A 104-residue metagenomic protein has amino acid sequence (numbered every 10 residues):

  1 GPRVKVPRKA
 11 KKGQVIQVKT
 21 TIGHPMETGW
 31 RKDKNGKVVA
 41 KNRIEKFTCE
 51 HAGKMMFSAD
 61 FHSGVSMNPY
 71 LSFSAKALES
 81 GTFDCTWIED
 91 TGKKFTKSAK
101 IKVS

Functional and structural regions predicted by a protein language model:
P2-F61, S66: Contiguous segments within soluble domain cores/interaction surfaces
V15, L78-T82: Extracellular Ig-like/FN3 beta-sandwich strand-entry sites
P69-F73: Short strand-edge motifs at loop-to-beta-strand transitions and within beta-strands of extracellular beta-rich domains
G81-E89: Short, aromatic- and glycine-rich surface loops/edge beta-strands on solvent-exposed regions
I88-K97: Short acidic/polar inter-strand loop motif in beta-rich domains
K100-S104: Short beta-strand edge segments in extracellular beta-sheet folds
